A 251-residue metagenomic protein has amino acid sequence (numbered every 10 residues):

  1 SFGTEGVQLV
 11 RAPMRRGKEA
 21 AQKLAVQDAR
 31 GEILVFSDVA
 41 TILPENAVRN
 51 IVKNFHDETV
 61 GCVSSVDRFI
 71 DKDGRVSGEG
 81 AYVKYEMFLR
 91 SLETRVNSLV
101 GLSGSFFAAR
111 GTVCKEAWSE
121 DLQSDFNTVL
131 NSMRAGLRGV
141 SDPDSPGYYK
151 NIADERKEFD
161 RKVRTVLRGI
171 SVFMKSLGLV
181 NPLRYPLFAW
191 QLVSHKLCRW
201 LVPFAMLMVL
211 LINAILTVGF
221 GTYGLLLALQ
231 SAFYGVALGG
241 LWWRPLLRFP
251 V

Functional and structural regions predicted by a protein language model:
S1-R11: Acidic donor-binding segment of Leloir-type glycosyltransferases
A12-A29, K84, G101, N127: Glycine-rich, basic loop-to-helix element that forms the pyrophosphate-binding segment of sugar-nucleotide handling
A25, N97-F106, G111, E120-L122: Glycine/small-residue-rich pyrophosphate-binding loop that anchors the diphosphate of NDP-sugar donors
L34: Short aromatic/hydrophobic "clamp" motif used to bind/position activated sugar donors
S37-N54: Acidic donor-binding/catalytic loop of UDP-sugar-dependent glycosyltransferases, especially processive GT2
F55-E86, E120-S124, T128-L197: Catalytic donor/gating beta->alpha subdomain of glycosyltransferases that bind UDP-sugars
Y149, R199-V251: Membrane-embedded multi-pass helical conduit in multi-pass membrane proteins, especially envelope-biosynthetic
